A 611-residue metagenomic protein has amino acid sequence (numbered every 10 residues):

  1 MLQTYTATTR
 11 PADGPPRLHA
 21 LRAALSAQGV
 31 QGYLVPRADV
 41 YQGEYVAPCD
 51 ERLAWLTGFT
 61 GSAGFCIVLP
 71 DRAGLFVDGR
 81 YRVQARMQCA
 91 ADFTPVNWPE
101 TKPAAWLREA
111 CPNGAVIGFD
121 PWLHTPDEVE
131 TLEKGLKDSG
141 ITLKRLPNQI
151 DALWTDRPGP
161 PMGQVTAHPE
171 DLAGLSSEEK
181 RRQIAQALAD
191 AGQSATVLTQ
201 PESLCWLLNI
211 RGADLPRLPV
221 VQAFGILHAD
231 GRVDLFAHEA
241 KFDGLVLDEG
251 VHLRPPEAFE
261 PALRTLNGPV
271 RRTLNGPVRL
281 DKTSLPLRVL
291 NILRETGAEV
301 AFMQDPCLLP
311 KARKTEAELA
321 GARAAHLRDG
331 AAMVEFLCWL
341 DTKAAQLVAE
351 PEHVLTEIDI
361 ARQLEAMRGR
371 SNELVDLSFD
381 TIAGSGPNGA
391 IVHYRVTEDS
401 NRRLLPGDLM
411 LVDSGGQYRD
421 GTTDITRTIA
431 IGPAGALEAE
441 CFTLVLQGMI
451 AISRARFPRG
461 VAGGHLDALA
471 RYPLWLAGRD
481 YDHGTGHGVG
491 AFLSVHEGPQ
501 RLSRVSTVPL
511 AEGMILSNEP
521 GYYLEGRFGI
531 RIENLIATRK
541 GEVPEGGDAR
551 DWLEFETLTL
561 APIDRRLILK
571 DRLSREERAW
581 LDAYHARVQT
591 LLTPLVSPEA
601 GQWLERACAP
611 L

Functional and structural regions predicted by a protein language model:
M1-L611: Active-site neighborhoods and metal-handling regions in enzymes and metal-associated proteins
